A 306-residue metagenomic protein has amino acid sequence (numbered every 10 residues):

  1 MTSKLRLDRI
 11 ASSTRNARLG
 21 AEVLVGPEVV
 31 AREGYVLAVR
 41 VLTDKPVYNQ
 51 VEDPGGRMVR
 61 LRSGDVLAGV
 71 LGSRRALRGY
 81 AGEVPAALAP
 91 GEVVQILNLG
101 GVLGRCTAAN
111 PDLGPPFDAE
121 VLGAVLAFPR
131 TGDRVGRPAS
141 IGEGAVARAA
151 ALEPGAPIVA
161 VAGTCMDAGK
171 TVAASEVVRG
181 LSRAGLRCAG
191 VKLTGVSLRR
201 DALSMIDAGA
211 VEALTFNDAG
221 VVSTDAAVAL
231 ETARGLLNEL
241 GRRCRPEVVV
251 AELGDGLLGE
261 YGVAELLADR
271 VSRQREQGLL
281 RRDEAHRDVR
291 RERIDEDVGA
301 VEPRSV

Functional and structural regions predicted by a protein language model:
M1-R18, P111-A156, G190-L193, R200-A202 (+1 more regions): N-terminally biased helix-coil "hinge/interface" segments that flank
M1-R78, G82-L99: N-terminal accessory targeting/assembly segments
R6, A21, V25-A31, P54 (+3 more regions): ATP-dependent carboxylate-amine ligase catalytic core
V36-L37, D65-A68, V94, L103 (+5 more regions): Structural motif
V39-V41, V70-G72, A109-N110, L122-A124 (+6 more regions): Fold-independent oxyanion-binding glycine-rich loops and adjacent beta-strand/coil segments at enzyme active sites
R62, L97, G101, A156-V159 (+5 more regions): Conserved active-site and cofactor/substrate-binding residues in soluble primary-metabolism enzymes
R78-G79, A86, I96-V102, T107-G142 (+5 more regions): Conserved catalytic-core segment of NTP-binding enzymes
I141-V196: Walker A (P-loop) phosphate-binding motif
